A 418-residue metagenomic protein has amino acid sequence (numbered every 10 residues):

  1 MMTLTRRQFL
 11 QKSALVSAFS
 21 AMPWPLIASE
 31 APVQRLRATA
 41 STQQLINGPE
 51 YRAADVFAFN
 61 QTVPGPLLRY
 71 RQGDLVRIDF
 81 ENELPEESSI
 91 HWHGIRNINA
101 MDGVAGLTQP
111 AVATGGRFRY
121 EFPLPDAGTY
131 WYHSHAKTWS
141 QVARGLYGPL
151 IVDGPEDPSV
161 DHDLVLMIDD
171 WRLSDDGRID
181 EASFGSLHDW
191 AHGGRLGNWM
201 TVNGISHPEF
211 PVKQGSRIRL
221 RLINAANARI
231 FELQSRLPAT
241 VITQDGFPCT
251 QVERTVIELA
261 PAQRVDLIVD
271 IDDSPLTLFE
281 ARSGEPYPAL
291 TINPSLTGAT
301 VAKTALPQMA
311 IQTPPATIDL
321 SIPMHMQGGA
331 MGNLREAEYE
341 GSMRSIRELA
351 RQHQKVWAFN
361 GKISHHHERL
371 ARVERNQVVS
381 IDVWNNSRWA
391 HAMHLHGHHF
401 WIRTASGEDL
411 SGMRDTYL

Functional and structural regions predicted by a protein language model:
M2, Q8-A28: N-terminal export signals
K12, W24-T39, V142-S174, C249-S380 (+1 more regions): Extended terminal and domain-junction accessory segments
P49, H162-L164, I168-K213, E336-A337 (+2 more regions): Mobile cap/lid helix-loop segments that border enzyme active or cofactor-binding sites and regulate substrate access
E50-R69, N198-E209, Q354-R375: N-terminal edge beta-strand
G73-D74, G116, L124-Y130, G215-S216 (+4 more regions): Short tyrosine-centred short linear motifs in exposed loops/low-complexity segments
F80-L84, L222-A225, V383-S387: Asparagine-centered strand-capping/turn motif at beta-strand->loop junctions
M101-V104, P110-A113, P123, S183-I318 (+1 more regions): Histidine- and aromatic-rich segments of cupredoxin/plastocyanin-like copper-binding domains
Y120-D153: Hydrophobic or amphipathic alpha-helical targeting/insertion segments
